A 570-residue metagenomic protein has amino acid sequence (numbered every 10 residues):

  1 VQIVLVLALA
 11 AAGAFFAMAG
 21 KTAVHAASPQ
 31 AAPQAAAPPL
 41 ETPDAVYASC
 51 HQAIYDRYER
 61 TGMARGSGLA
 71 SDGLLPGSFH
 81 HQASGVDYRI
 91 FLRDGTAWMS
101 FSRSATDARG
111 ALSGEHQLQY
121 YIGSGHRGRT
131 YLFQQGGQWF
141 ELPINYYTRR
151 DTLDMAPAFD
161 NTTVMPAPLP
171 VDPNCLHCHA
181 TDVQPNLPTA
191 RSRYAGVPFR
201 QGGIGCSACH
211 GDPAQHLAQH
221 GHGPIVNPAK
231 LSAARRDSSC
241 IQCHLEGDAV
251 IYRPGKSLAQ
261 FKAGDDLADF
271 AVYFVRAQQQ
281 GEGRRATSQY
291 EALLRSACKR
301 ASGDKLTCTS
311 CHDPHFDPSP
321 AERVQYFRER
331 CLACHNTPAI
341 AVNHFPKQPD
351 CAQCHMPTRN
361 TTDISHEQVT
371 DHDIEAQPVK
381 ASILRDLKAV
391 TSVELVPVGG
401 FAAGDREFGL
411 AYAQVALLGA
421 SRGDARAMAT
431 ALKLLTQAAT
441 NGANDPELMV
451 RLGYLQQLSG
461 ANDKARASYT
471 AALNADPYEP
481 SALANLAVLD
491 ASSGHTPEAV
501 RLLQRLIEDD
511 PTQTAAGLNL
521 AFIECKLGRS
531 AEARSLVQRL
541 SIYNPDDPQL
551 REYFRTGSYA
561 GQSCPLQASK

Functional and structural regions predicted by a protein language model:
Q30, Q34, A53-S124, T130-Q135 (+3 more regions): Primarily the internal scaffold of c-type cytochrome electron-transfer domains, especially repeated/multiheme c-type
Q414, L458, S492-S493, K526-L527 (+1 more regions): Register position in tetratricopeptide repeats
D445-E447, P480-S481, T514-A515, P548-Q549: Helix-start (N-cap) detector for alpha-helical repeat units in TPR-like alpha-solenoids, especially tetratricopeptide
